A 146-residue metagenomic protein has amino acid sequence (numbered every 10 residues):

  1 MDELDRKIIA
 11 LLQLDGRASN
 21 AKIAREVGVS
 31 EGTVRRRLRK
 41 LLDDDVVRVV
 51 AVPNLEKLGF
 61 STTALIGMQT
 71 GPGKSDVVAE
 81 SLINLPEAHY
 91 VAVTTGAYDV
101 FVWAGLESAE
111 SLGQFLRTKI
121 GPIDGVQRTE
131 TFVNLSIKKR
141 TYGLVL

Functional and structural regions predicted by a protein language model:
M1-L146: A compositional/biophysical signature of low hydrophobicity enriched in polar/charged and small residues
